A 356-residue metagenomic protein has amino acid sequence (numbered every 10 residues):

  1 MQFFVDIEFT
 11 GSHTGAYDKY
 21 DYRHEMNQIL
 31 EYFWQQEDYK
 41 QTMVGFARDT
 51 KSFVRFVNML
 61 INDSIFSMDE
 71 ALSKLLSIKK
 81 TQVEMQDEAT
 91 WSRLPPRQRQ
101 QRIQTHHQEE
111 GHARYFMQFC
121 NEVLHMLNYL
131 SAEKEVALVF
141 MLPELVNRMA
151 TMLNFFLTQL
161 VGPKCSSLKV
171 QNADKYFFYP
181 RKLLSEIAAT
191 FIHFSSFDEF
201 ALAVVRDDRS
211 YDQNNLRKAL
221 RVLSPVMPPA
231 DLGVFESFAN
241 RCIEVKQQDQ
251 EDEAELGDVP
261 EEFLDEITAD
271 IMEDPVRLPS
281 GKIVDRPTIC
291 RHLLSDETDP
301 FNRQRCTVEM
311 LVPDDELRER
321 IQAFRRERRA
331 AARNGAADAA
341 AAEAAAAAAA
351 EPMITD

Functional and structural regions predicted by a protein language model:
M1-V259: Extended alpha-helical scaffold domains
F191, L216-D356: Replace "small metal-dependent catalytic modules" with "small catalytic or cofactor-binding modules
